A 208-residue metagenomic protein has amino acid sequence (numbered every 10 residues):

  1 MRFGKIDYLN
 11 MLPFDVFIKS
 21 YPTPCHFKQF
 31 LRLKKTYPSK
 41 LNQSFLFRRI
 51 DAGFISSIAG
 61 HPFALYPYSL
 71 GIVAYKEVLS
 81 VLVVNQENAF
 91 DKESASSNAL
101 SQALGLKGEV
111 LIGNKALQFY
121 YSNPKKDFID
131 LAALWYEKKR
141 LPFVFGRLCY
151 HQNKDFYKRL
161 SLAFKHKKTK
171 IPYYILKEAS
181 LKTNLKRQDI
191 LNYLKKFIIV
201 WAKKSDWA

Functional and structural regions predicted by a protein language model:
M1-A208: Domain-level signature for soluble enzymes in the chorismate/prephenate branch of the shikimate pathway
